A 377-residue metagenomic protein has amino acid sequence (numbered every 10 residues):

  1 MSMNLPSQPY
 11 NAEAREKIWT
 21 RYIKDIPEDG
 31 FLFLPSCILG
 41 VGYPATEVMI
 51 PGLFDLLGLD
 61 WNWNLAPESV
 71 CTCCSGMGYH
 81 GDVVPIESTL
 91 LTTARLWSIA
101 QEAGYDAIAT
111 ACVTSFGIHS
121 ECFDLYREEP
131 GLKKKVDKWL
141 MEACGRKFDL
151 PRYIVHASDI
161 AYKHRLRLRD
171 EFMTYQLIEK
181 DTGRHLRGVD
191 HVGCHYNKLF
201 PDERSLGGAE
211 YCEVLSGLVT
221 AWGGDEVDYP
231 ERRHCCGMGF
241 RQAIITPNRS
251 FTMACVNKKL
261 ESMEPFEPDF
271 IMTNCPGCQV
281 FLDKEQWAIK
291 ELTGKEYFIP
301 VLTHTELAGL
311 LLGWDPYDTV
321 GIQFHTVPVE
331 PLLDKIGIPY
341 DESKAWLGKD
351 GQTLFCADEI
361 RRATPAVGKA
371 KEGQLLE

Functional and structural regions predicted by a protein language model:
S2-E377: Iron-sulfur cluster-binding electron-transfer modules in prokaryotic oxidoreductases
